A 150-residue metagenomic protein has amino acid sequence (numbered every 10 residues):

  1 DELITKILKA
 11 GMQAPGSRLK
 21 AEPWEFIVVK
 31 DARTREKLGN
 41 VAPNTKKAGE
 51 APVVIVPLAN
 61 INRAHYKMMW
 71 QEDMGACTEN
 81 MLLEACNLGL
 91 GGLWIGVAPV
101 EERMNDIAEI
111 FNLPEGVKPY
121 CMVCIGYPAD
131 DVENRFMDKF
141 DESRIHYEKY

Functional and structural regions predicted by a protein language model:
D1-V53, E148-Y150: N-terminal amphipathic, basic helical "cap/leader" segment at the start of enzyme domains
G11-M12, R63-E109: Small-aliphatic-rich amphipathic alpha-helix that forms the alpha element of a beta-alpha
A21-E22, L90-W94, K118: A short coil-to-beta-strand element that immediately follows conserved catalytic motifs
D31-E36, I61-A64, E101, N105 (+1 more regions): Short, charged/polar surface micro-motifs in flexible loops or helix N-caps
V53, C86-L88, K118-C121: Generic beta-strand structural signal
V54-L58: Active-site-flanking beta-strand signature of metal-NTP-handling nucleotidyl enzymes and homologous cyclase-like
D106-K118: Short, electropositive alpha-helical surface patch
K118-Y150: C-terminal helix-cap and adjacent tail motif
